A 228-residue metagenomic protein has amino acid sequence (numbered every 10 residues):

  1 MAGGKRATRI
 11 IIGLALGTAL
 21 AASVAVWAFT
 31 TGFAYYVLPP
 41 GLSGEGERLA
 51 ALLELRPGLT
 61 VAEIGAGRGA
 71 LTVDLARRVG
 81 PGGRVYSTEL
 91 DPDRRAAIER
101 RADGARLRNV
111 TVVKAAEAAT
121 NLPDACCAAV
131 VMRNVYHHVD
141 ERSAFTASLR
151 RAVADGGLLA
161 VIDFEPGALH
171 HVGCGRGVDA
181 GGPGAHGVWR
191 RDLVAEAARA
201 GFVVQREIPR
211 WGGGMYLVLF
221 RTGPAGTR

Functional and structural regions predicted by a protein language model:
A25-L38, S143-V218: C-terminal alpha-helical "lid/dimerization" subdomain adjacent to the S-adenosyl-L-methionine
P40-L59: Conserved alpha-helix/loop element of class I SAM-dependent methyltransferases that forms part of the SAM/SAH-binding
G58-G67: Conserved class I S-adenosyl-L-methionine
R84-E89: Conserved SAM-binding motif I beta-strand of class I
A105-A118: Conserved SAM-binding strand-loop segment of SAM-dependent methyltransferases
T120-V130: A short acidic, Gly/Pro-enriched loop at the edge of an enzyme's catalytic core that lines a small-molecule cofactor
A128-R142: A short SAM/SAH-binding and catalytic strip from SAM-dependent methyltransferases
